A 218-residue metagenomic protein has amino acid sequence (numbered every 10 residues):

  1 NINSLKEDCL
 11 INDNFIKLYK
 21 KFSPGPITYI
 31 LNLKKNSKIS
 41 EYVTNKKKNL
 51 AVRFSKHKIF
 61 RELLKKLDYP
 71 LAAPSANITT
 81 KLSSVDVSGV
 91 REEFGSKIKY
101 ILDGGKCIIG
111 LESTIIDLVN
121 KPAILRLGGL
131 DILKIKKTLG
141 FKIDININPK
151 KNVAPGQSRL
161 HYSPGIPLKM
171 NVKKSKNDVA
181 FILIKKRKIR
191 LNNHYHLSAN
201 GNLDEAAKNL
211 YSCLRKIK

Functional and structural regions predicted by a protein language model:
N1-K218: Active-site-adjacent structural elements in enzyme catalytic cores
